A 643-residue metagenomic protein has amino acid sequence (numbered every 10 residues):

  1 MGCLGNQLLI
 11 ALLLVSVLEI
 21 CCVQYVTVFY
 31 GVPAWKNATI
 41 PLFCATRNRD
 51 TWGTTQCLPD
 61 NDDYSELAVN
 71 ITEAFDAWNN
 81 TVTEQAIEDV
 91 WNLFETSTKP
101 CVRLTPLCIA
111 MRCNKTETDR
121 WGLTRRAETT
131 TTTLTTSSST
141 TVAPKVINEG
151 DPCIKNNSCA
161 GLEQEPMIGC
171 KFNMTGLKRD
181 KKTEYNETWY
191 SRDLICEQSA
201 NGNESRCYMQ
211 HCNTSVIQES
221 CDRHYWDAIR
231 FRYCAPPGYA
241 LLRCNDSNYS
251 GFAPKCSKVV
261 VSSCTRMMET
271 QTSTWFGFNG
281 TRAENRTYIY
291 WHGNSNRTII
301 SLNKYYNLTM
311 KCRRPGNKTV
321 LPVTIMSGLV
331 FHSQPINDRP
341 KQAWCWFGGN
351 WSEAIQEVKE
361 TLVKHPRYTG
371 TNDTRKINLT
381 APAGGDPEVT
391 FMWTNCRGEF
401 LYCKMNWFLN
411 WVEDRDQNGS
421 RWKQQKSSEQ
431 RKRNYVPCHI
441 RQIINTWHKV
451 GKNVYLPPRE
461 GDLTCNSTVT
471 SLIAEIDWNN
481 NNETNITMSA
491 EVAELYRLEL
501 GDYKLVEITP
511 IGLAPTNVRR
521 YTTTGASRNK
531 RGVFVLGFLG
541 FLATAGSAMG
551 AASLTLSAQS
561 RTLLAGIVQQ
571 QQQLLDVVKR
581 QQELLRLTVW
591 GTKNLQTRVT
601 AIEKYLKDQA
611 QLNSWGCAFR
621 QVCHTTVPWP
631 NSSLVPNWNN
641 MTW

Functional and structural regions predicted by a protein language model:
M1-W643: Extracellular/luminal domains of secretory-pathway glycoproteins
